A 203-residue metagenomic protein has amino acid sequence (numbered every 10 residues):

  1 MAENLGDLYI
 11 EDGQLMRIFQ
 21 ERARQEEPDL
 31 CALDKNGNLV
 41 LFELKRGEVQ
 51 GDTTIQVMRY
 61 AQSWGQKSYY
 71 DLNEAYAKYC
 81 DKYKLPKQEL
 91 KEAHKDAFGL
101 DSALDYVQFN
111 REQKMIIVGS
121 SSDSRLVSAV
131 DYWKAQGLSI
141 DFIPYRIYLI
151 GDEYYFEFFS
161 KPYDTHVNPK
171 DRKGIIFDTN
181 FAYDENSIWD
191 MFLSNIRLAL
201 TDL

Functional and structural regions predicted by a protein language model:
M1-L203: Charged, terminal alpha-helix-loop-beta segments that serve as non-catalytic nucleic-acid engagement and/or assembly
